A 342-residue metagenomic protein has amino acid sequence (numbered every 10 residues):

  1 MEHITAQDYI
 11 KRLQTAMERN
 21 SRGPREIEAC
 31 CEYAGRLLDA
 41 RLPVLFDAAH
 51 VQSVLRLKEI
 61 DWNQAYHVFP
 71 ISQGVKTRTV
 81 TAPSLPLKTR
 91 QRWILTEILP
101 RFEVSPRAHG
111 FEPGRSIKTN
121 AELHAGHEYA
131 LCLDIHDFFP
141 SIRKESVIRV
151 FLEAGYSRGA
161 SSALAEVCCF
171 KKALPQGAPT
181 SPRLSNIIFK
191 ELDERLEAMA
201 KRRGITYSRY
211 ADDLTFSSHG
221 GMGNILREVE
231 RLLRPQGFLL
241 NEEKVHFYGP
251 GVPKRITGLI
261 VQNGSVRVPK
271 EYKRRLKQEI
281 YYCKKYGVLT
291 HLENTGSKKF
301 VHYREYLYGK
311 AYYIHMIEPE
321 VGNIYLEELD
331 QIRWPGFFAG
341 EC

Functional and structural regions predicted by a protein language model:
M1-I71, T79-L133, F138-A154, A165-K171 (+3 more regions): Right-hand nucleic-acid polymerase module
C132-H136, G177, S181, A200-S218: Catalytic palm active-site di-aspartate
S162: A short, basic-hydrophobic beta/loop patch
